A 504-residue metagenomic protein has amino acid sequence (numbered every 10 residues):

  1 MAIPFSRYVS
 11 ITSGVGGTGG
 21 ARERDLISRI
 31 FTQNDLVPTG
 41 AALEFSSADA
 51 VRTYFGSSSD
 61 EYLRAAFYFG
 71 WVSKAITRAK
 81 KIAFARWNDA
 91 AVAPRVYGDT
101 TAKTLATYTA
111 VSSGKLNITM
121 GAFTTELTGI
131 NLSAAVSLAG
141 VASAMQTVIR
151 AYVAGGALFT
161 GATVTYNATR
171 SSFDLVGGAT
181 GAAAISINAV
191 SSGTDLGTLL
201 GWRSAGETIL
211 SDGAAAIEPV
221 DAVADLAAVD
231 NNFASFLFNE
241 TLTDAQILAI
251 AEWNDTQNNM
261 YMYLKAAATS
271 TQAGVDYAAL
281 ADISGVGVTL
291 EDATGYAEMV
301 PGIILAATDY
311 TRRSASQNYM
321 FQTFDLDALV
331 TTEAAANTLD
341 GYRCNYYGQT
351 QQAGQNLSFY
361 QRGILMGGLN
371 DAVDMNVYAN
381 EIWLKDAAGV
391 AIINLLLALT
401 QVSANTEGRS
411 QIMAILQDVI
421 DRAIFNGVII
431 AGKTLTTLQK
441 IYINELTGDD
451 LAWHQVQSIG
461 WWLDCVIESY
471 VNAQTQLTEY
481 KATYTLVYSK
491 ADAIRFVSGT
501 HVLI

Functional and structural regions predicted by a protein language model:
M1-S58, S73-A79, I364-I504: Structured, hydrophobic secondary-structure cores that serve as assembly/anchoring elements
M1-T107, A205-V223, N231-A234, F238-Q246 (+1 more regions): N-terminal polar alpha-helical/low-complexity "assembly arms" that mediate subunit docking, oligomerization
S47-F55, Y108-D195, L248-D255: Extended, beta-strand-rich, solvent-exposed assembly scaffolds of outer structural proteins
G70-V96, V164-Y166, F173-S186, G201 (+1 more regions): Extended, compositionally biased
L116-I118, G348-Q351, L486-Y488: Short beta-strand elements
L132-V136, A216-A224, A404-E407: Surface-exposed ligand/attachment interfaces on beta-rich extracellular proteins
T147, L226-Q401, A431-G432, T436-V456: A glycine- and small-residue-enriched flexible loop/hinge signal that marks low-structured segments
